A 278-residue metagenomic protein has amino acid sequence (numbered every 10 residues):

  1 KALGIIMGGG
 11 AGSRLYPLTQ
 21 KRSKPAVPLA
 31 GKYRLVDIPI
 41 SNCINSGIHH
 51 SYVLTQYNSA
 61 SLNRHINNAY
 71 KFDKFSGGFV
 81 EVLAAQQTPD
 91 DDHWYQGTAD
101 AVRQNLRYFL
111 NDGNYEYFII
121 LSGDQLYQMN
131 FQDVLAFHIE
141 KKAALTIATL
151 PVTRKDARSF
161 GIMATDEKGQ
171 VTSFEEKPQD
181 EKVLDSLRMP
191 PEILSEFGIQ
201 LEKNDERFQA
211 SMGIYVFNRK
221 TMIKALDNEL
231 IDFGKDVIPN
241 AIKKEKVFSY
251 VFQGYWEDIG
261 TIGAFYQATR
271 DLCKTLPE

Functional and structural regions predicted by a protein language model:
K1-C273: Unchanged
T275-E278: Long, charged amphipathic helices and adjacent flexible linkers at domain junctions
